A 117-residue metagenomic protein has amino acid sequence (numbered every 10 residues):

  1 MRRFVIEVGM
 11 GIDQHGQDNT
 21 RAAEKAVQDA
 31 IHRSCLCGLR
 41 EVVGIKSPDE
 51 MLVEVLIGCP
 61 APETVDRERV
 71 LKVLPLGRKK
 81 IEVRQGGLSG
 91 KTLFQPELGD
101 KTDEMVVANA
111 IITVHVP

Functional and structural regions predicted by a protein language model:
M1-V43, G58-E68, V106-P117: Conserved mixed alpha/beta catalytic, RNA-binding, or beta-rich assembly cores of soluble enzyme, regulatory
Q17-E24, S47-P48, P75-K79: Generic detector of short, locally flexible boundary/turn motifs and exposed helical patches
R21-K25, V70-L74, L98-D100: General N-terminal targeting signals
V43-G44, G86: Glycine-centered secondary-structure boundary/capping sites
G44-D49, V73-L76, K101-V106: Solvent-exposed alpha-helices and their adjacent loops that cap or buttress functional pockets in soluble metabolic
S47-C59: Short glycine-rich, basic-tinged beta-strand/loop micro-motifs
V65-G87: A glycine-rich helix N-cap at a beta->alpha junction
K79-P117: C-terminal edge-of-domain segments
